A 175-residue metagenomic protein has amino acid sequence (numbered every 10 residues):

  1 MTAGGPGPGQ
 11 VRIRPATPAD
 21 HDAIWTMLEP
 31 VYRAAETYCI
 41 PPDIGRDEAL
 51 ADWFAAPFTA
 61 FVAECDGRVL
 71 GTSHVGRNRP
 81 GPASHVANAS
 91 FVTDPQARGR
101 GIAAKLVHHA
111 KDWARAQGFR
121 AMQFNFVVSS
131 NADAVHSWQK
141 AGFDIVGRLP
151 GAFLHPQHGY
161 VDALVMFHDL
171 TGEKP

Functional and structural regions predicted by a protein language model:
R12-I24: A short beta-loop-alpha structural element at the N-terminal edge of CoA-dependent acyl/N-acetyltransferase catalytic
P18, A34-Q96, V107-H109, W113 (+1 more regions): Acetyl-CoA-dependent GNAT
T93-Q96, R100, V128-S130: Active-site acidic-Proline motif in GNAT/NAT acetyltransferases
G99-A114, H136-K140: Conserved acetyl-CoA-binding loop-helix of GNAT-fold acetyltransferases
A114-V127: Conserved GNAT acetyl-CoA-binding A-motif
F124-A134, F153: Conserved beta-strand-loop-alpha-helix junction that forms the acyl-donor binding cleft
Q139-L149: Conserved acetyl-CoA-binding loop of GNAT-fold acetyltransferases
